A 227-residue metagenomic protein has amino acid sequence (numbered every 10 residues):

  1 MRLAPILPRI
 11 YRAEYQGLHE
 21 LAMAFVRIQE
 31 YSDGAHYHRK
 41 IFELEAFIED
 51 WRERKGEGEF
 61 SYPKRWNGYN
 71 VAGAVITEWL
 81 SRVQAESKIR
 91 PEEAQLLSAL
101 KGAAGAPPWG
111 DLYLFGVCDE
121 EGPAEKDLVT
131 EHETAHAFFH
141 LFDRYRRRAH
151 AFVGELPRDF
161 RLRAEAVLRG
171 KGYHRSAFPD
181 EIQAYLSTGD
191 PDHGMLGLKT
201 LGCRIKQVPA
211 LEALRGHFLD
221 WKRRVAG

Functional and structural regions predicted by a protein language model:
M1-G116, D220-G227: A metal-dependent hydrolase signature that marks the N-terminal structural subdomain at the beginning of catalytic folds
L21, F138, R146-R148, G194-M195: Short catalytic/ligand-binding loop motif for oxyanion handling, primarily in non-cytosolic enzymes, centered on
L97-V117, G154-G227: Metalloprotease/metallohydrolase-associated module, dominated by Zn2+-dependent proteases
L112-E131: Short pre-active-site segment immediately N-terminal to the catalytic Zn-binding motif
C118-E121, A135, D143, P191: Short, flexible loop/turn elements at secondary-structure junctions
L128-L141: Active-site recognition of the HExxH zinc-binding catalytic motif
R144-L156: Short acidic alpha-helical/loop segments enriched in Asp/Glu that coordinate divalent cations
